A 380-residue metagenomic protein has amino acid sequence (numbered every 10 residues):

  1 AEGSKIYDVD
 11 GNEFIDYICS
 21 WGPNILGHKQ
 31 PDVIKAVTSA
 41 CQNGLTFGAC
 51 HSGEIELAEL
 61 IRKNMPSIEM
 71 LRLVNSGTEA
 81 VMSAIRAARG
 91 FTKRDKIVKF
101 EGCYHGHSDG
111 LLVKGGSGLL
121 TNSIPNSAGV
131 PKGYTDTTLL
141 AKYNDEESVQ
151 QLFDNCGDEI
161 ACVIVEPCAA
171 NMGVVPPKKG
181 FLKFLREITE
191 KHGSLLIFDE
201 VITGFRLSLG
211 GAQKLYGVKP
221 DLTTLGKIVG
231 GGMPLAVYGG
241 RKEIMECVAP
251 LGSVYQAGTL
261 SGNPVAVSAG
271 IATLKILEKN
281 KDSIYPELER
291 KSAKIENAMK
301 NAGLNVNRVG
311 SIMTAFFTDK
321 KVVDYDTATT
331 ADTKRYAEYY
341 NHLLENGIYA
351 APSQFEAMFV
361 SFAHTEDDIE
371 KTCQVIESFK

Functional and structural regions predicted by a protein language model:
A1-K380: Conserved N-terminal phosphate-binding loop of PLP-dependent enzymes in the Aspartate aminotransferase
